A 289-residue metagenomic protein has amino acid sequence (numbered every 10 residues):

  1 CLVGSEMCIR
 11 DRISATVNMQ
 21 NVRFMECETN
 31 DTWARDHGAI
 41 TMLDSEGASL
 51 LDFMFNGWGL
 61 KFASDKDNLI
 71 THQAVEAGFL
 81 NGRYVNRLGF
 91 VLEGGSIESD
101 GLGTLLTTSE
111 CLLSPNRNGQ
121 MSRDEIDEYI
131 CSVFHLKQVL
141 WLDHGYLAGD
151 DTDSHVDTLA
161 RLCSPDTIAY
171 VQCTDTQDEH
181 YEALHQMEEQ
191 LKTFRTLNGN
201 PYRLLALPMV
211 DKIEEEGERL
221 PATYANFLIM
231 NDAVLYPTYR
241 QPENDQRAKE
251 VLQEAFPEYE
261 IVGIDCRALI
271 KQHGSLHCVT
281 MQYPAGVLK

Functional and structural regions predicted by a protein language model:
C1-G4, C8-D11: Single conserved hydrophobic/aromatic residue that forms the stacking wall/gate of nucleotide- or nucleobase-binding
I9-Q20, E182-F194, Q246-Q253: Short, aromatic/basic amphipathic alpha-helical patches
R10-S109, M121, M209, V262-K271 (+1 more regions): Active-site-adjacent structural elements in enzyme catalytic domains
D31-D36, M42, G89-S99, A148-C163 (+2 more regions): Structural signature of eukaryotic scaffold interfaces centered on beta-propeller domains
D100-C163: Loop-centered beta-sheet repeat module
L136-G145, P201-A206, V262: Blade-edge beta-strand/turn elements of extracellular beta-propeller and related beta-sheet repeat scaffolds
L162-N231, L235, Y239-R240, Q246: Redox- and metal-dependent alpha/beta enzyme cores, enriched for Fe-S-associated oxidoreductases and cofactor-handling
D232, Y239-K289: TerminUS-proximal long segments
